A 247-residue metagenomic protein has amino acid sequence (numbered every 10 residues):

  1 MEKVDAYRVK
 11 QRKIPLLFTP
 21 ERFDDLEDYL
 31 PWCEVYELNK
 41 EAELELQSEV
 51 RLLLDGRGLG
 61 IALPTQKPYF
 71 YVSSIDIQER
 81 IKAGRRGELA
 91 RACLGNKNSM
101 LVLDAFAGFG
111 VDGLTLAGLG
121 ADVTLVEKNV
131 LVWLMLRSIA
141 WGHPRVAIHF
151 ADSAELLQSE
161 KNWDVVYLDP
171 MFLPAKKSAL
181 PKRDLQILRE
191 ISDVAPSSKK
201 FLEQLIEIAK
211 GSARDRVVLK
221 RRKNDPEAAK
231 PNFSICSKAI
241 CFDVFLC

Functional and structural regions predicted by a protein language model:
M1-L101, I235: S-adenosyl-L-methionine
L101, A121-D122, D215-R216: Residues at the starts of beta-strands that form the adenosine-phosphate
V102, V166: Receiver (REC) domain switch-region micro-motif
A105: Conserved beta-strand/loop positions that form the S-adenosyl-L-methionine
F109-A121: Conserved SAM-binding loop of SAM-dependent methyltransferases across substrates and taxa, primarily the Class I
V126-V165: S-adenosyl-L-methionine
P170-Q204: Mobile active-site "lid"/loop adjacent to the S-adenosyl-L-methionine
K199-C247: Conserved Class I SAM-dependent methyltransferase catalytic core
